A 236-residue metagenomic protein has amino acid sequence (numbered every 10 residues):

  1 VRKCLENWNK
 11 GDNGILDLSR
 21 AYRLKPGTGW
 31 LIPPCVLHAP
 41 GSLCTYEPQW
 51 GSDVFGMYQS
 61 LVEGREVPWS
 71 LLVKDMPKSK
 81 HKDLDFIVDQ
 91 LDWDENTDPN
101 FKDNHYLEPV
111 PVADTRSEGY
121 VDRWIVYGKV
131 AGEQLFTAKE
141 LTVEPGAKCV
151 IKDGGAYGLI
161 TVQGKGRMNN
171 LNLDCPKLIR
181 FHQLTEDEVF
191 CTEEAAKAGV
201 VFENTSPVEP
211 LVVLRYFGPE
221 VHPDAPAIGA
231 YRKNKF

Functional and structural regions predicted by a protein language model:
V1-F236: Jelly-roll (double-stranded beta-helix
